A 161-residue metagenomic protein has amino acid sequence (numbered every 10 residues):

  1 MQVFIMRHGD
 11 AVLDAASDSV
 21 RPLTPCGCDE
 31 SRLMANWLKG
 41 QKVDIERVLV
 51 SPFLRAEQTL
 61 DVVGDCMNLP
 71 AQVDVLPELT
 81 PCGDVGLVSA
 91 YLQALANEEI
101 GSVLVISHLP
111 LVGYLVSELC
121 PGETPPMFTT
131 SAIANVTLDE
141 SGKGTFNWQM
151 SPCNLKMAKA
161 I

Functional and structural regions predicted by a protein language model:
Q2-G86, V112, E123-T129, I161: Active-site-proximal alpha-helix that buttresses catalytic centers in soluble enzyme cores
V3, E99-S107, L111: Generic beta-sheet signal
Q41-V43, L95-G101: Glycine-rich phosphate-binding loop signature in dinucleotide/nucleotide-binding domains
D74, L79-C82, L92, G144-I161: Functional cleft and adjacent loop/helix regions within the main domain that mediate ligand binding or catalysis
L87-A94: Short, surface-exposed amphipathic charged segments that create phosphate/polyanion-binding patches used for binding
C120-L155: Domain-level recognition of soluble alpha/beta enzyme cores, biased toward histidine phosphatases/phosphomutases
